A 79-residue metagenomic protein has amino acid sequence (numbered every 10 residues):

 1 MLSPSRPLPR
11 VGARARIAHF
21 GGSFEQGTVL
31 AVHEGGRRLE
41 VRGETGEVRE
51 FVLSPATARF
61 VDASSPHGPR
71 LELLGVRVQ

Functional and structural regions predicted by a protein language model:
L2, G46-Q79: Intrinsically disordered, low-complexity, charged/polar segments
L8-P9: Short, well-ordered loop/turn sites that connect or cap secondary structure elements
R14-T57: Basic/aromatic-rich interaction segments and small domains that mediate binding to polyanionic partners
